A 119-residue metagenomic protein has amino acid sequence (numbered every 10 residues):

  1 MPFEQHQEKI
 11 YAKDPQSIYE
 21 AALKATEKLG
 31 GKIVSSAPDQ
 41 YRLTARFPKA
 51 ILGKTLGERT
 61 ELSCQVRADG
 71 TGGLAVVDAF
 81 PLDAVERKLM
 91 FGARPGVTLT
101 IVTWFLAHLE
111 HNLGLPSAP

Functional and structural regions predicted by a protein language model:
M1-P119: Ser/Thr-rich, low-complexity intrinsically disordered terminal regions
